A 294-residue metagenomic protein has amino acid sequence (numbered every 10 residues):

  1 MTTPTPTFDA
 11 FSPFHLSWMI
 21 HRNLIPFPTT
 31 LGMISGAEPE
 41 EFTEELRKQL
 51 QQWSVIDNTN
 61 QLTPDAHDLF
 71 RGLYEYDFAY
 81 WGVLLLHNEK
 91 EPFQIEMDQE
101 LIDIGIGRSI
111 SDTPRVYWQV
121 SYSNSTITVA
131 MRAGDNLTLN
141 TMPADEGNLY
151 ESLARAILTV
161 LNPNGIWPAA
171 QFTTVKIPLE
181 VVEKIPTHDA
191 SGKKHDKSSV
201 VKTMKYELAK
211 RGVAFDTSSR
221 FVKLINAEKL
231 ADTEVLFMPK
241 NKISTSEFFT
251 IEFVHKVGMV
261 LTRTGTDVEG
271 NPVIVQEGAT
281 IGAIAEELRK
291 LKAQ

Functional and structural regions predicted by a protein language model:
M1-L85: Basic, Lys/Arg-rich alpha-helical nucleic-acid-recognition elements, primarily the DNA-binding modules of transcription
T7, L24, E44, V175-N226: An exposure/low-complexity boundary signal
F27, W53, D57, Y76-Y80 (+5 more regions): Short secondary-structure junctions and interdomain/linker hinges
T43-E45, W53-R155: Accessory beta->alpha helical hairpin/"wing" motif in late/C-terminal subdomains of nucleic-acid enzymes
T128-V201: Surface-exposed beta-loop interaction hotspot
K205-Q294: Extended, charged low-complexity segments that frequently continue into or abut oligomerization scaffolds
